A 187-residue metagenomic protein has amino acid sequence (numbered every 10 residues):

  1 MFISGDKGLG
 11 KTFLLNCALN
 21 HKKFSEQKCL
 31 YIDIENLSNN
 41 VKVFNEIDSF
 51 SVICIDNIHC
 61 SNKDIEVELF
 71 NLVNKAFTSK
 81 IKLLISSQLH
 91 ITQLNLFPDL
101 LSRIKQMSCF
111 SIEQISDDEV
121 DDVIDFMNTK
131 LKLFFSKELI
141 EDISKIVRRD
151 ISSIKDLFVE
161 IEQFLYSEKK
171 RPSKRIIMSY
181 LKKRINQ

Functional and structural regions predicted by a protein language model:
M1-L15: Walker A/P-loop nucleotide-binding motif
S25-V52, C60-S61: AAA+/P-loop NTPase substrate/partner-engagement loops
E46-L72, S79-S87: Conserved P-loop NTPase "ATPase switch" module shared by AAA+ and STAND
I91-K105: Short regulatory helix/loop adjacent to the ATP-binding pocket of P-loop NTPases
M107-E119: Conserved AAA+ ATPase "SRH/arginine-finger" region at the nucleotide-binding site
F134-V147: Short conserved motifs of the RecA-like P-loop NTPase core
V147-I161: The conserved phosphate-sensing helix
L165-R184: Conserved C-terminal helix/linker of AAA+ ATPases
